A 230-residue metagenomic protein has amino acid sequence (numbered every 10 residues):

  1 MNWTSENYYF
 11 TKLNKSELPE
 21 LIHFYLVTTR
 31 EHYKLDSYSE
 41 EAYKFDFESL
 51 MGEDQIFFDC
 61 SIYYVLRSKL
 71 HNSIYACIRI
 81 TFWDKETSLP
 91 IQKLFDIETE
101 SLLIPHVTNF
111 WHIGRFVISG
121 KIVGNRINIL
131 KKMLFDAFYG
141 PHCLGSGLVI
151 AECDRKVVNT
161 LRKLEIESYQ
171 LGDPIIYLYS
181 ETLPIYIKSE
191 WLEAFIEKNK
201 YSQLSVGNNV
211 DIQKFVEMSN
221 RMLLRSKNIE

Functional and structural regions predicted by a protein language model:
M1-Q55, H142-L144, L148-E230: Terminal substrate-recognition subdomain of acyl/acetyltransferases
G52-V65, E86-S88: A short helix-loop-beta-strand connector motif used in the catalytic cores of GNAT acetyltransferases and, in some
V65, N72-F82: Conserved beta-strand in the GNAT
L66-K69, I187: Active-site beta-strand termini and strand-to-loop segments that position acidic
R79-T81, G114, Y186: Residues in well-ordered beta-strands of folded domains
I80-E86, P105: Acetyl-CoA-dependent GNAT
W83-K85, K121, V158, E190: Short coil/turn motifs at secondary-structure junctions
I91-S168, G172-L183: Acyl-donor binding region in acyl/amide transferases
